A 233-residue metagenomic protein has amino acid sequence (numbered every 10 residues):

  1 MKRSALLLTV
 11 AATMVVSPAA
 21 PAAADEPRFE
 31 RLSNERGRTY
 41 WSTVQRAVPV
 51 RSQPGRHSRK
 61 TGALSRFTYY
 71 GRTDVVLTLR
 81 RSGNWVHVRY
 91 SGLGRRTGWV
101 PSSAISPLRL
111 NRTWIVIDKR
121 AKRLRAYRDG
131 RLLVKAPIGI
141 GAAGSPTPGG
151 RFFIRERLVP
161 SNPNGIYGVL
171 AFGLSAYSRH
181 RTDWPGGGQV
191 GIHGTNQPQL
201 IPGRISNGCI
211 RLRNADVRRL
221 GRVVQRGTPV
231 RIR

Functional and structural regions predicted by a protein language model:
M1-L8: Bacterial N-terminal signal peptides that target proteins for export
M14-A22: C-terminal segment of classical bacterial N-terminal signal peptides
A23-R31, G92-G94, A104-T113, K135 (+2 more regions): Exported/periplasmic cell-wall-interacting domains
D25-L77: Beta-loop motif signature
P27-F29, T68-I105: SH3/SH3-like beta-barrel superfamily modules
R59-V75, G98-T113, G139-I140, R155-E156: N-terminal post-signal-peptidase region of extra-cytosolic proteins
L124: Gly/Thr-rich phosphate-binding beta-strand-loop-beta motif of the actin/hexokinase/Hsp70
G130-L132: Residue-level signal for glycine
